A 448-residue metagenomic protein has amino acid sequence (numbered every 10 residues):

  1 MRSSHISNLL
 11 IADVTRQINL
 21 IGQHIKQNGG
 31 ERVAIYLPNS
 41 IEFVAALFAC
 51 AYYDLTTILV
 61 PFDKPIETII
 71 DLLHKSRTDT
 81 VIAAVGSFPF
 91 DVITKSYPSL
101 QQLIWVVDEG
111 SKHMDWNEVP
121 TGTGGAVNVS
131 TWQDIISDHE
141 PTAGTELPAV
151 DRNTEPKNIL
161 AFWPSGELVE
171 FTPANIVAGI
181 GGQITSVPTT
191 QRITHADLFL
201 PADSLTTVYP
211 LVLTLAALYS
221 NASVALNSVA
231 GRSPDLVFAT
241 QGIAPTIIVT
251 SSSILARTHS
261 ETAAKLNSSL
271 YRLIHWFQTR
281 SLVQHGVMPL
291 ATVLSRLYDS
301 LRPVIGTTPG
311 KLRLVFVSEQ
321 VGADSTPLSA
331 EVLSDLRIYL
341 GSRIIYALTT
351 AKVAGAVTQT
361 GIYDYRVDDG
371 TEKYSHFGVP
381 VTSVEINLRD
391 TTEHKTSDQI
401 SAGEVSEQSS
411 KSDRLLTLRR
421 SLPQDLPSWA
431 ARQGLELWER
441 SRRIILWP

Functional and structural regions predicted by a protein language model:
M1-N28, A34-S40, I70, L168-G181: Conserved AMP-binding/adenylate-forming core of the ANL superfamily
S3, T94-G181, T262-E319: ANL superfamily adenylate-forming
S4-S7, I21-K64, L200-V208: Conserved AMP-binding/adenylate-forming
A34-I35, P156-I159, V169-E170, A174-S228: Conserved AMP-binding loop of ANL adenylate-forming enzymes
I35-N39, P61-D63, I82-S87, V106-E109 (+5 more regions): Structural motif
P38-I66, R77-T80, D197, L215-A225 (+2 more regions): A short helix-loop-beta submotif of the ANL/AMP-binding
L47, K64-P98, K112-G125, Q133 (+5 more regions): Conserved ATP-dependent adenylate/AMP-binding module captured primarily in the ANL superfamily
V293-P448: Conserved AMP-binding/adenylate-forming
